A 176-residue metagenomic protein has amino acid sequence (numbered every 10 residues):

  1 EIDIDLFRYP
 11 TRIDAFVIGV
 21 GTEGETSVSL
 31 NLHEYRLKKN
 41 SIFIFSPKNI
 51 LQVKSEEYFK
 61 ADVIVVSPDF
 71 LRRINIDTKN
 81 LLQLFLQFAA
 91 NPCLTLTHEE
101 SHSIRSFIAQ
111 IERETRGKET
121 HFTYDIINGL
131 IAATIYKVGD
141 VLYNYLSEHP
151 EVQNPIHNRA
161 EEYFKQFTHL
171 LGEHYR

Functional and structural regions predicted by a protein language model:
E1-R36: Generic protein-terminus/edge-of-domain signal
V17, S103-Q110, L130, T134-K137: Amphipathic, well-ordered alpha-helical segments in soluble domains
E23-E25, K48-I50, Y58, P68-L71: Short, charged/polar surface micro-motifs in flexible loops or helix N-caps
S27-S29, F45, L51-E56, D62: Short beta-strand His + acidic residue motifs that chelate non-heme Fe in jelly-roll/DSBH and cupin folds
E34-R36, F43, K60, F70: Short, surface-exposed beta-strand-loop junctions and turns on beta-sheet-rich folds
L37-I50, V65: Conserved metal-binding segment of the jelly-roll/cupin
S55-R116, N144-Y145: A hydrophobic/aromatic-rich effector-binding and dimerization subdomain of bacterial HTH-type transcriptional regulators
L96, E119-I126, G139-R176: Short, Lys/Arg-enriched, Trp-marked, Pro/Gly-tolerant hinge/linker segments that flank
